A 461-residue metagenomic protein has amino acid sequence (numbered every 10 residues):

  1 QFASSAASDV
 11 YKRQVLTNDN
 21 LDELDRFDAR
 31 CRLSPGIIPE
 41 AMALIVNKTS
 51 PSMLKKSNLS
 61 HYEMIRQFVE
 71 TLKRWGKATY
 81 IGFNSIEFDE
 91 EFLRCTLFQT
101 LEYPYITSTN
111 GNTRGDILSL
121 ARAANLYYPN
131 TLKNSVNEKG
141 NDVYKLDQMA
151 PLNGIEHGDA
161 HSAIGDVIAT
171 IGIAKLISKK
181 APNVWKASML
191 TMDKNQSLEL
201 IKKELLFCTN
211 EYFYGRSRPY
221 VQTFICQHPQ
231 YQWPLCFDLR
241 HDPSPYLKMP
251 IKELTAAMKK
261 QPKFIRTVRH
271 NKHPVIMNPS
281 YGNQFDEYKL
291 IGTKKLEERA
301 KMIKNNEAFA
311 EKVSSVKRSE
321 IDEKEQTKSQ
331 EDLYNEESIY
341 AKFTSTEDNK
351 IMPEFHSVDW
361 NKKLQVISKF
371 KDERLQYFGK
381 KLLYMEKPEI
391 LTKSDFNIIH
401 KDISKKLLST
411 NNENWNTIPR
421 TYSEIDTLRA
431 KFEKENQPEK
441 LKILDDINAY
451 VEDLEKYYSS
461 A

Functional and structural regions predicted by a protein language model:
Q1-A7, Y11: Single conserved hydrophobic/aromatic residue that forms the stacking wall/gate of nucleotide- or nucleobase-binding
S4-S5, L54, A160: Short strand->helix junction
S8-D9, V15, S34-A43, S57-M64 (+13 more regions): Metal-dependent nucleotidyl/phosphoryl-transfer cores and adjacent nucleic-acid-binding surfaces
D9, L16-N47, L72-P182, S188 (+3 more regions): Metal-dependent phosphoesterase core characteristic of DEDDh/y 3'-5' exonuclease domains
L44-P129, G282-K350: Conserved DEDDh/DEDDy metal-dependent 3′-5′ exonuclease domain
N58, Y62, E87, I164-V167 (+1 more regions): Generic detection of long, well-ordered alpha-helical segments
L176-E307, S404-A461: Acidic two-metal-ion nuclease catalytic site recognized across multiple nuclease folds, prominently DnaQ/RNase D-T
K312-I418: Substrate-recognition/cap regions that form aromatic- and gly/pro-loop-enriched pockets for small-molecule ligands
